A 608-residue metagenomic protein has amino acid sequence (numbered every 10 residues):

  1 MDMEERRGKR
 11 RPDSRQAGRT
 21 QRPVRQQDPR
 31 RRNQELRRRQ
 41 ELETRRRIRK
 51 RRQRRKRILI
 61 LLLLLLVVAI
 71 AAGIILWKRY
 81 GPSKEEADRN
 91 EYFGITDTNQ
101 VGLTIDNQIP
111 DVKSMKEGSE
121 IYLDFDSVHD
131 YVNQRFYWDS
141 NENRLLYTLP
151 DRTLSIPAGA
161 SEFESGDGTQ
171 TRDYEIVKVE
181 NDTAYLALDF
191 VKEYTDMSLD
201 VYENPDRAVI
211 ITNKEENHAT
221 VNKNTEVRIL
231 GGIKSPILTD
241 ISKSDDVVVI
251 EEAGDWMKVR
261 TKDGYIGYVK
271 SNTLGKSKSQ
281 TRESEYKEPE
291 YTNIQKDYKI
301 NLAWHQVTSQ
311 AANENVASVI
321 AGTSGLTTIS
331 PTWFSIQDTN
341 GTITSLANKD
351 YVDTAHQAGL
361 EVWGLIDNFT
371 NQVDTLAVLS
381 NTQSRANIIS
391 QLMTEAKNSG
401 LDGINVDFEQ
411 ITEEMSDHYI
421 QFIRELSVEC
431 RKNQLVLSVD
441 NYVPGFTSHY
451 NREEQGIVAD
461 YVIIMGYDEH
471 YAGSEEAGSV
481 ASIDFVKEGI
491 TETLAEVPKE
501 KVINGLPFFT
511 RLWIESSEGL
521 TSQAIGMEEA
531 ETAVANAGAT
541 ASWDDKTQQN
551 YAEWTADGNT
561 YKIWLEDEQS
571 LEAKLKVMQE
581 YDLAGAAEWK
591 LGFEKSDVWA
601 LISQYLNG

Functional and structural regions predicted by a protein language model:
M1-R47: N-terminal targeting leaders characterized by basic, low-complexity, disordered sequences that direct proteins
E4-R6, R38-A253, R282-Q295: Primary recognition of N-terminal secretory signal peptides and signal-anchoring hydrophobic helices
R52, D353-I404, F408-E409: Substrate-binding cleft of extracellular glycoside hydrolase catalytic domains
Y147, S244, W256-T261, V269: SH3/SH3-like beta-barrel fold
N222, D263-L274: A short macromolecule-binding patch
S284, F508-K574, L606-G608: Glycan-binding loop/region signatures in secreted carbohydrate-active enzymes
A312-Q337, Q391-I404, K574-G585: Catalytic domains of carbohydrate-active enzymes, especially glycoside hydrolases
T339, S390, E413-A537: Substrate-binding surface in catalytic domains of secreted glycosidases
